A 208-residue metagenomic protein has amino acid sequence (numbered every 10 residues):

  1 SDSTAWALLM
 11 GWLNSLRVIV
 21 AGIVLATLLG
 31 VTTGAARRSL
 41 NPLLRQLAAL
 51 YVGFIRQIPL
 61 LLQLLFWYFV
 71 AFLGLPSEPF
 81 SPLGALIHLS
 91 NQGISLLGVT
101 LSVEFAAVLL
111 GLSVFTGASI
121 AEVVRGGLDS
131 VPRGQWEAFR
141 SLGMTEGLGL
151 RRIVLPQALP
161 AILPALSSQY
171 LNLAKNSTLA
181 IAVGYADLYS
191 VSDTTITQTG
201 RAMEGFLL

Functional and structural regions predicted by a protein language model:
S1-L208: Transmembrane alpha-helices and adjacent helix-loop boundaries
